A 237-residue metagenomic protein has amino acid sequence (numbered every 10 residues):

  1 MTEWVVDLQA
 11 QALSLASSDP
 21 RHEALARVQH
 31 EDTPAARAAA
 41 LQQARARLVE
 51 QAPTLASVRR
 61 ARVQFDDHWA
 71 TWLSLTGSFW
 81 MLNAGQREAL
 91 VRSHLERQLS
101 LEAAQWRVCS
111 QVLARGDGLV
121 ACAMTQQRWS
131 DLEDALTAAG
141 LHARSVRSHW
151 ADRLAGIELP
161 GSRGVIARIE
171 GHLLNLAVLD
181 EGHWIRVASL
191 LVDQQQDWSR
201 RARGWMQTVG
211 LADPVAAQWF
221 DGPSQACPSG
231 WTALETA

Functional and structural regions predicted by a protein language model:
M1-A237: Hydrophobic/aromatic-enriched cytosolic interaction surfaces used to assemble or bind macromolecules
